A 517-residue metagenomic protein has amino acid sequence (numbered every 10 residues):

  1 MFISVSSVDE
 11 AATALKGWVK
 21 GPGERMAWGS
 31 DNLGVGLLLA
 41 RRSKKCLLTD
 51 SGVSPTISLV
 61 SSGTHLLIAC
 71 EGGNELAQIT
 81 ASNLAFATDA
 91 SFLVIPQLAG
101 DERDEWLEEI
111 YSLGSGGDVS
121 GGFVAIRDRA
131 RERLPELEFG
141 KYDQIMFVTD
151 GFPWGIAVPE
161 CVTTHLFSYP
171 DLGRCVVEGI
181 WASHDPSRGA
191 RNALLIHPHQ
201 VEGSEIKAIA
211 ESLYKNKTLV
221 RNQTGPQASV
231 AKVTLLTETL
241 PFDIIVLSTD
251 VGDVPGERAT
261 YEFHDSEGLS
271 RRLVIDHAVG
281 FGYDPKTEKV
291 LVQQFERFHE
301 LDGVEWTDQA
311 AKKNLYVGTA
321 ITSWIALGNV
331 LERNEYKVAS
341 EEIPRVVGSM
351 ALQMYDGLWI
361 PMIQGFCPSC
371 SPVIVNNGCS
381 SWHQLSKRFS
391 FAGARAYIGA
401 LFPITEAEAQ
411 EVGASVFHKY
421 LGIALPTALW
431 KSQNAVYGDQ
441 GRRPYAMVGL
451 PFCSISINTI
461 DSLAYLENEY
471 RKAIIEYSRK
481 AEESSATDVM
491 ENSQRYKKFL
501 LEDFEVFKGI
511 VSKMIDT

Functional and structural regions predicted by a protein language model:
M1, E75-S82, W106-L134, E202-N216 (+1 more regions): Well-ordered, non-membrane alpha-helical segments in soluble/globular domains
M1-R191, L195, V201-G203, R221 (+1 more regions): Alpha-helical transmembrane segments and their helix-helix packing motifs
S54-I57, E132-P135, W181-S183, A231-L236 (+4 more regions): Generic recognition of flexible, low-complexity loop/linker segments
L67-A69, M146, I244-S248, V373-V375 (+1 more regions): Structural motif
N74, E138, Q144-A326: A domain-level signal for caspase-like cysteine endopeptidase catalytic cores and their zymogen-processing architecture
I79-L84, A208-I209, T234-L235, Q384-S390: A short acidic, amphipathic alpha-helical/loop segment
A90-Y111, N314, A320-N334, P368-T517: Active-site-proximal C-terminal subdomain of hydrolase catalytic domains
D265, L269-S415: Catalytic cores of nucleophile-dependent amide-cleaving enzymes
